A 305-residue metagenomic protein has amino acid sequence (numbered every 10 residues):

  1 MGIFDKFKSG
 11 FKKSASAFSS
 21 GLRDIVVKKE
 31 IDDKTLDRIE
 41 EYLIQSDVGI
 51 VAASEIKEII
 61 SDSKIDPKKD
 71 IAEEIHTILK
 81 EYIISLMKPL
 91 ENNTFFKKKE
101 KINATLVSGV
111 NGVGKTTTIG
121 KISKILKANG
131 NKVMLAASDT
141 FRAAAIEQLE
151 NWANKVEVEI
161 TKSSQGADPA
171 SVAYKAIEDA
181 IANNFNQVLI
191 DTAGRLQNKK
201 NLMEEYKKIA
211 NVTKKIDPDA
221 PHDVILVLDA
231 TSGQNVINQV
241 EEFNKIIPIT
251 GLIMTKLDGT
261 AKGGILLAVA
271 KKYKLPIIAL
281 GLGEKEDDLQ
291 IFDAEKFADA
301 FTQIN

Functional and structural regions predicted by a protein language model:
M1-S19: N-terminal accessory targeting/assembly segments
F11, D47-G49, V110, D139 (+4 more regions): Residue-level signature of catalytic and energy-coupling elements of molecular machines, predominantly ATP/GTP-dependent
K12, V27, I44, I65 (+2 more regions): Alpha-solenoid HEAT/Armadillo repeat architecture
A17-S138, A145-G166, S171-I190: Primarily NTPase-proximal linker/entry elements flanking Walker-type ATP/GTP-binding cores
I50-A52, R142, D258, E286: Short hydrophobic/aromatic residue motifs in ordered secondary structure
V113-G120, A143-A145, N235-I237, T260-G264: Short glycine/serine/threonine-rich phosphate/pyrophosphate-binding segments that cradle anionic phosphate groups
P169-N183, N198-Q303: Conserved catalytic-core segment of NTP-binding enzymes
A193-R195: Short glycine-rich anion-binding loops that position phosphate/pyrophosphate groups of nucleotides and phosphorylated
